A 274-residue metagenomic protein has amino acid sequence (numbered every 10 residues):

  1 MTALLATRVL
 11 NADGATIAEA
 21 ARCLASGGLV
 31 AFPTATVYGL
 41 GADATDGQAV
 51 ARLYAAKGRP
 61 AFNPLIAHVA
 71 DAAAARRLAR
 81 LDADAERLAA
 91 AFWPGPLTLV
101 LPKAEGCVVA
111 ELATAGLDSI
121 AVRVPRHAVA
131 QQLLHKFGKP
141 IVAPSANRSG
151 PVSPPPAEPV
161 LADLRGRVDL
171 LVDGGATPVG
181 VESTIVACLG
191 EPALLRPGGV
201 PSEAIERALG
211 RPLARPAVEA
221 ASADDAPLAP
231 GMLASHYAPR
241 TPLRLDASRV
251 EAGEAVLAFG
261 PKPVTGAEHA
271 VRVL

Functional and structural regions predicted by a protein language model:
M1-L274: Active-site-adjacent structural elements in enzyme catalytic cores
